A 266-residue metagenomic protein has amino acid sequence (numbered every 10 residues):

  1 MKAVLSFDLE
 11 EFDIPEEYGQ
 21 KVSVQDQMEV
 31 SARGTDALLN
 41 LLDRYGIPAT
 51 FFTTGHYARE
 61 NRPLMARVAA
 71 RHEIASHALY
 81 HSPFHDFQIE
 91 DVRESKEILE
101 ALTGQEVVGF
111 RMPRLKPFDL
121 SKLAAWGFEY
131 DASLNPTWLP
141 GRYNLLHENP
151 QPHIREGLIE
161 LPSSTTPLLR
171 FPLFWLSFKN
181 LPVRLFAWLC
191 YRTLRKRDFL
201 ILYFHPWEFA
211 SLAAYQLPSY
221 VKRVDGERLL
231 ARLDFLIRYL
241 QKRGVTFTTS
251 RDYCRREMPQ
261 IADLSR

Functional and structural regions predicted by a protein language model:
M1-A70: Active-site beta->alpha N-cap acidic-glycine motif
D8, L42, H77, F110 (+4 more regions): Conserved, mostly hydrophobic/aromatic
D13-P15, R59-N61, S82-H85, P117-S121 (+4 more regions): Short catalytic/ligand-binding loop motif for oxyanion handling, primarily in non-cytosolic enzymes, centered on
S23-E29, T54, L79-D86, V107-V108 (+2 more regions): The substrate-binding groove and active-site-proximal loops of carbohydrate-active enzymes, especially glycoside
N40-Y45, R184-R266: C-terminal domain-boundary segment and adjacent tail
Y45-D119, S133-L134, T165-P167: Metal-dependent polysaccharide deacetylase catalytic core of the NodB/CE4 family, i.e., the active-site-bearing domain
E100-A101, Q105-Y203: Active-site-adjacent pocket scaffolds in enzyme catalytic domains
